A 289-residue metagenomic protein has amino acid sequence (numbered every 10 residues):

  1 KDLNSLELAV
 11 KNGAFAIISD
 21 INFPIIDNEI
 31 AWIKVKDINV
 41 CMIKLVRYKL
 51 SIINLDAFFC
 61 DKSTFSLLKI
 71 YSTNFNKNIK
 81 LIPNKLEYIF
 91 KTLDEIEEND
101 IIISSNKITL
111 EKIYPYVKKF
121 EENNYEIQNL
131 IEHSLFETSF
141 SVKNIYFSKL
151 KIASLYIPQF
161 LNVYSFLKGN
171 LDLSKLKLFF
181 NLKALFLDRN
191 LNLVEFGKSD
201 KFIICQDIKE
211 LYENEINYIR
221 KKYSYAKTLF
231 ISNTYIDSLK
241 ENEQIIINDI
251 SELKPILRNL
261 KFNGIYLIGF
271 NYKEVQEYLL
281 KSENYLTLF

Functional and structural regions predicted by a protein language model:
K1, D94-Q128, K201-I203, L229 (+2 more regions): Short, well-ordered secondary-structure micro-motifs within conserved domains or adaptor modules
K1-I43, L185-L191, F196, C205-F289: N-terminal leader/targeting and accessory segments in enzymes
N4, V40, I108, S154-N162: Conserved active-site and cofactor/substrate-binding residues in soluble primary-metabolism enzymes
S19, K34, N78-Y88, D100-N106 (+5 more regions): General beta-strand structural signal in soluble alpha/beta enzymes
D27-K36, N76-I79, N99, E111-S141 (+2 more regions): Active-site regions of enzymes building and remodeling cell-envelope glycoconjugates
I43-R47, F160-K168, N217: Predominant activation on well-ordered alpha-helical scaffold segments within soluble catalytic domains
K44-D100, S104-N106, I145, K149-I152 (+3 more regions): Walker A (P-loop) phosphate-binding motif
N123-G197, E210, I246, Y285-F289: Adenine nucleotide phosphate-binding catalytic loops in nucleotide-utilizing enzymes
